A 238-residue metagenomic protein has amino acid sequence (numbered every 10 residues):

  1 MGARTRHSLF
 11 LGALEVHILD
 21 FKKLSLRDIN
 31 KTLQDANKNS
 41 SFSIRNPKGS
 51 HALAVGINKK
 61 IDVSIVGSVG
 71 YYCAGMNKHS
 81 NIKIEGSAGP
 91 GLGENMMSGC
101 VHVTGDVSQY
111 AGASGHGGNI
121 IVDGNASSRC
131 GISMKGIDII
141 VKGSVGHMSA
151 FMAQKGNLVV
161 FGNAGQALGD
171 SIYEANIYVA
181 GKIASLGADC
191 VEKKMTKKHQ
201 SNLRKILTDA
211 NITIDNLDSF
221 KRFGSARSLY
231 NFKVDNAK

Functional and structural regions predicted by a protein language model:
M1-G2, I82: Intrinsic structural disorder
G2-L53, K60, D123, I140-K142 (+2 more regions): Intrinsically disordered, low-complexity terminal regions
L33-S41, A52-I61, Y72-S80, G91-S98 (+3 more regions): Beta-strand repeat architectures
R45-P47, V66-S68, G75-M76, E85-S87 (+10 more regions): Feature marks extracellular polysaccharide-active and adherence modules
D62-I65, N81, C100, N119 (+4 more regions): Short, flexible coil/turn micro-motifs enriched in small/turn-prone residues
Y71-Y72, P90-G91, Q109-Y110, S128-C130 (+3 more regions): Short loop/beta submotifs within extracellular cysteine-rich repeat domains
N77, A88, M96-M97, V107 (+7 more regions): Short, intrinsically disordered/low-complexity patches at protein termini and at juxtamembrane boundaries
